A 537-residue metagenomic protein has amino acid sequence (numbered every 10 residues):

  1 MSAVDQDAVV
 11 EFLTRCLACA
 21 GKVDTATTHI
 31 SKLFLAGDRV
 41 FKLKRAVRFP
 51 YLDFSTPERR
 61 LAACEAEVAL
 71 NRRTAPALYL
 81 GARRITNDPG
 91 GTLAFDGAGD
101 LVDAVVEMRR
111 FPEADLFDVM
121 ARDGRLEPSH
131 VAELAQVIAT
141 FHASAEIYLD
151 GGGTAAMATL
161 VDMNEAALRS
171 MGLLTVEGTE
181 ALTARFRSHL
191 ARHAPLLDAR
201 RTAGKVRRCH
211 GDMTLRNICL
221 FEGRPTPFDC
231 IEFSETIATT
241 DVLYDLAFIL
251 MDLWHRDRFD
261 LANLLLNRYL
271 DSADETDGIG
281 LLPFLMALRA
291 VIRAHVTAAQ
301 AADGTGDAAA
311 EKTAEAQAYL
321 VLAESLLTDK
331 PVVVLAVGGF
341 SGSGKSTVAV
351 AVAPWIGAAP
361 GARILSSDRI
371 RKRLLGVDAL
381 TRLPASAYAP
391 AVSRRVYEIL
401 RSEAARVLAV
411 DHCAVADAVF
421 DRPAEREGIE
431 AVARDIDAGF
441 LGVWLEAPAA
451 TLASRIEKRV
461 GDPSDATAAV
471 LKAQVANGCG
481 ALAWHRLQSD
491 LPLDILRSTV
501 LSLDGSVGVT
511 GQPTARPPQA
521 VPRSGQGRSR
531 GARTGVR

Functional and structural regions predicted by a protein language model:
A8-H210, L215-L288, I292: Conserved ATP-binding subdomain of kinase catalytic cores across diverse folds
H295-S341: ATP/Mg2+ or Mg2+-diphosphate-binding catalytic cores that bind nucleotide phosphates or diphosphates via glycine-rich
K345: Conserved lysine of the Walker
V348: Hydrophobic positions on the alpha1 helix immediately C-terminal to the Walker A/P-loop
A353-H412: Conserved substrate/cofactor phosphate-moiety recognition/catalytic segment in nucleotide-dependent phosphotransferases
V410-A414, G439-L441: Loop/turn-to-beta-strand initiation segments
I436-I456, L487: Conserved phosphate-donor/acceptor-positioning beta-strand/loop module used by diverse small-molecule
K458-G527, G531-R537: Small-molecule kinase domains that catalyze NTP-dependent phosphoryl transfer to phosphate-bearing small molecules
